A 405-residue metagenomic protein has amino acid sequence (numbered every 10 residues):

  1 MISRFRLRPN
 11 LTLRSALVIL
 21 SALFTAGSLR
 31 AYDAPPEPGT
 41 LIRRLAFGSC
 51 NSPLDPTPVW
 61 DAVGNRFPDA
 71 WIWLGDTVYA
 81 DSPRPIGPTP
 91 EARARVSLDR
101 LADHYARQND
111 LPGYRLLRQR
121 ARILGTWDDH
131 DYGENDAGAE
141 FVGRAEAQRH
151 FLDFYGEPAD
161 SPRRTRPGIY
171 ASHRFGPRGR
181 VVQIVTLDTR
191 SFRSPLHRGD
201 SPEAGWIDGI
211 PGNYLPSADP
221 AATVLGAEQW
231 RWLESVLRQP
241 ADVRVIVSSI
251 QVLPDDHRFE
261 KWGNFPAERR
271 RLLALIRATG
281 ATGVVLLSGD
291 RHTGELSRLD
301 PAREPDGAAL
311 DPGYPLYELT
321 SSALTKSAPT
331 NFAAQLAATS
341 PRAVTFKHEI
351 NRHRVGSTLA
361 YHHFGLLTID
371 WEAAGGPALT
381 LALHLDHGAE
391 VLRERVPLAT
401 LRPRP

Functional and structural regions predicted by a protein language model:
M1-L11: N-terminal secretory signal peptides that target proteins for export/translocation
R14-A26: Bacterial N-terminal signal peptides
S28-R30: Sec/Tat signal peptide C-region and signal peptidase I cleavage site
Y32-P405: Metal-dependent phosphoester/phosphodiester hydrolase catalytic core
